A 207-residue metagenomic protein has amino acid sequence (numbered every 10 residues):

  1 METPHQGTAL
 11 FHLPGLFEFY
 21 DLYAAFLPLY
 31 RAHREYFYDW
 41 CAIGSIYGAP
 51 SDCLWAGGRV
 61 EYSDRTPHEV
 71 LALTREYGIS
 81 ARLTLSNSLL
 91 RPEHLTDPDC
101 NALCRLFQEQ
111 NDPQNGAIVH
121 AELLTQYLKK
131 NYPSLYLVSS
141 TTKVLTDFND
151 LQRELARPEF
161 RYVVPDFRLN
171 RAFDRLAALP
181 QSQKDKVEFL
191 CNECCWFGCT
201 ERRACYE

Functional and structural regions predicted by a protein language model:
E2-D150, E154, F160-E207: Active-site pocket-lining/capping segments in soluble small-molecule metabolic enzymes
